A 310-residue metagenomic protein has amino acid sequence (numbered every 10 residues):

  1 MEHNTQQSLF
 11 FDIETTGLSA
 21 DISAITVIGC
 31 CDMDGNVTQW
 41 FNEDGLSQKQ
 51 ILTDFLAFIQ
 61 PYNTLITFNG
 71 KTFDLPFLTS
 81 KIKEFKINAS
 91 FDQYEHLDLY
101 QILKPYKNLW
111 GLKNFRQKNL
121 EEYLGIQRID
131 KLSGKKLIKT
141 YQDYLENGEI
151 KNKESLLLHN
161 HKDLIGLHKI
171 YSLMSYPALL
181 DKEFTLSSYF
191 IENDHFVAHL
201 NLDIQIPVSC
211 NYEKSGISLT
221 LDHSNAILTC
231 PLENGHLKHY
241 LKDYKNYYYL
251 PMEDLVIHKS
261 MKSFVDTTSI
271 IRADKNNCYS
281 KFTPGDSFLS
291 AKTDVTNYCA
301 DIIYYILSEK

Functional and structural regions predicted by a protein language model:
M1-A24, C31-K310: DEDD superfamily 3′-5′ metal-dependent exonuclease/proofreading module
